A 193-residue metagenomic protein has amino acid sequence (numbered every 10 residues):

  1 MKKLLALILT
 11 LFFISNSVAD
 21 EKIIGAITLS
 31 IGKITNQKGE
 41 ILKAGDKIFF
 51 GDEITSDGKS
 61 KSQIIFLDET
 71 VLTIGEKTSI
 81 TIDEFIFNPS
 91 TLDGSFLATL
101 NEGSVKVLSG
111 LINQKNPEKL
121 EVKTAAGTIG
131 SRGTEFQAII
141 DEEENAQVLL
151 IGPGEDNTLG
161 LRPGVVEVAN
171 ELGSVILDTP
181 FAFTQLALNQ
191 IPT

Functional and structural regions predicted by a protein language model:
K2-I8: Sec-dependent signal peptide recognition, specifically the positively charged N-region followed immediately by
I14-S15: N-terminal signal peptide c-region/cleavage motif recognized by signal peptidases
D20-E53, D57, F66-Q190: Flexible, surface-exposed loop/linker segments and immediately adjacent secondary-structure boundaries
S60-S62: Short, charged beta-turn/beta-strand-edge "cap" motif at the junction between a beta-strand and an adjacent loop
T193: Conserved catalytic residues of ABC-type ATPase nucleotide-binding domains
